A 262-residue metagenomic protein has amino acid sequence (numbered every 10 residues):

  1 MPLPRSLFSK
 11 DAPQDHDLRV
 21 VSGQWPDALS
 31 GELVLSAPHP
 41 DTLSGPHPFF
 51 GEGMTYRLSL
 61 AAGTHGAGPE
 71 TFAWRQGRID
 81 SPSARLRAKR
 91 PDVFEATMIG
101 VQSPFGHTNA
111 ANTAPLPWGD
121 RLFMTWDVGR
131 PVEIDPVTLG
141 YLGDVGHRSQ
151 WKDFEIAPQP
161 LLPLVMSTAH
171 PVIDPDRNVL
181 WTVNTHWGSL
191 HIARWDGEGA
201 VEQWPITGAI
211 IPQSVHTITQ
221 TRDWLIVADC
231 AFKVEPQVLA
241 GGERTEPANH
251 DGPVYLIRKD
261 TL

Functional and structural regions predicted by a protein language model:
M1-P104, N109: N-terminal regions that are enriched for targeting/export leaders and immediately downstream pro/stem segments
L29-L35, D120-F123, R177-W181, W224-A228: Entry beta-strands of beta-propeller and related beta-repeat scaffolds
P38-S44, C230-A248: Short, conserved, GDST-rich strand-edge loop motifs in beta-rich repeat architectures
H39, A61, V128, H186 (+1 more regions): Residue-level signature of beta-propeller blades and closely related beta-rich strand-turn architectures in secreted
E52-L58, V137-T138, W187-V201, V238-L262: Beta-propeller blade signature
I79-E202: Well-ordered mid-protein domain cores that form the structural environment of catalytic cofactors
R148-K152, T207-Q213: Short coil/turn segments at the loop-to-beta-strand junctions that recur within blades of beta-propeller repeat folds
N184-H186, R194-D196, G208, T219-R222 (+2 more regions): Short, structured patches in soluble enzyme cores that scaffold and shape functional sites
